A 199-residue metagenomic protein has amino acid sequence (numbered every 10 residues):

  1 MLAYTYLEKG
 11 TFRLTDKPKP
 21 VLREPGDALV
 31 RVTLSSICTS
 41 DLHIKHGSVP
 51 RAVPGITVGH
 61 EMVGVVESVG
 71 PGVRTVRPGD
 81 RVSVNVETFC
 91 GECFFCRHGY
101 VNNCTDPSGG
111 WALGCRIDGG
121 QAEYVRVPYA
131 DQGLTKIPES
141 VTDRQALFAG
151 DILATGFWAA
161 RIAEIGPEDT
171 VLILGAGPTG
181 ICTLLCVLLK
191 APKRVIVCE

Functional and structural regions predicted by a protein language model:
L2, D27-L29, R81, T170 (+1 more regions): Residues that mark the start of a beta-strand
L7, K19-P20, V53-G59, L113-D118 (+1 more regions): Short Gly/Pro-enriched turn/cap motifs at secondary-structure boundaries
G10-T15, P25, T39-S40: Short N-terminal binding/cap micro-motifs at the start of the first secondary-structure element
K17, D41, G64-V66, G79 (+5 more regions): Buried hydrophobic positions in well-ordered alpha/beta secondary-structure cores of metabolic enzymes
P20-S35, S48-R97, P138-V141: Glycine-rich beta-strand-centered segment in the early N-terminal region that forms part of a ligand/cofactor-binding
C38, T75, N85-T135, E139-T142: Cysteine-cluster motifs in flexible loop/terminal segments that predominantly coordinate metals
S40-H46: Cytochrome P450 core scaffold surrounding the K-helix E-X-X-R motif and the conserved "meander" helix-loop region
E139-E199: Mid-domain Rossmann-like dinucleotide-binding core that forms the NAD(H)/NADP(H) cofactor-binding site
